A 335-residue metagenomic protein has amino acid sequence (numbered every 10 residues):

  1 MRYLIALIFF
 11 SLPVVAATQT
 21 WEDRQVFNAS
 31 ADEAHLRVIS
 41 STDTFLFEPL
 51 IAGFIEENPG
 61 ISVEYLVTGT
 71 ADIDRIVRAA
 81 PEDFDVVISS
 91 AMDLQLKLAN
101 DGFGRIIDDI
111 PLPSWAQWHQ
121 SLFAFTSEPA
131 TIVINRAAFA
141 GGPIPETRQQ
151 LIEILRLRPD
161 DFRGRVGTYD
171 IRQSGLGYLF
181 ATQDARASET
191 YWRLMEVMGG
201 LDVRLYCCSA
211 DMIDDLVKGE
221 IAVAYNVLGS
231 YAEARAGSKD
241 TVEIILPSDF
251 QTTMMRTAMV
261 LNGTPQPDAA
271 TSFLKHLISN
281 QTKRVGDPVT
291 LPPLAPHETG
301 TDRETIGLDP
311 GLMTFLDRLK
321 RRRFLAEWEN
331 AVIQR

Functional and structural regions predicted by a protein language model:
A17-K97: Early extracytoplasmic/lumenal segment of secretory-pathway proteins
R37, S41-T42, E48, D83 (+1 more regions): Extracytoplasmic ligand-binding site segments that recognize negatively charged/polar headgroups
F84-S89, L205, A222-V227, E243-I244: Paired acidic/hydrophobic, glycine-rich loop segments that form the ligand-binding mouth/hinge of periplasmic-binding
M92-A99, V217-T241: A ligand-binding cleft/hinge motif common to bilobed small-molecule-binding domains
G104-L112, S121-A124, D240-T252, L261-N262: Short beta-strand->loop
T131-A138, F180-T182, M254-A269, V285-G286: A bilobed periplasmic-binding-protein/Venus flytrap-type ligand-binding module shared by bacterial periplasmic
P159-G164, H276-E298: Periplasmic-binding protein-like
A295-R335: An extracytoplasmic/periplasmic, membrane-proximal ligand-sensing/linker region
